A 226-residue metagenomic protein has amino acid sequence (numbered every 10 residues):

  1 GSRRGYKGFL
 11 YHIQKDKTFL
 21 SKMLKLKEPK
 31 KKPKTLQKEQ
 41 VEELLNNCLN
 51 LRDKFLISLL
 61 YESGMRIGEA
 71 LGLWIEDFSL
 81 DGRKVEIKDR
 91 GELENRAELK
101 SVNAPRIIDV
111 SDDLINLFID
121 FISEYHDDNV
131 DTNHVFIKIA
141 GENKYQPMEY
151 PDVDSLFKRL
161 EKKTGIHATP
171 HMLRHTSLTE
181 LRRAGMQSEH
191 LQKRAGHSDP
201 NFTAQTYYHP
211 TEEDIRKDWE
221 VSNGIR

Functional and structural regions predicted by a protein language model:
G1-E42, G141-K144: Flexible interdomain linker/hinge and immediately adjacent N-terminus of the catalytic tyrosine-recombinase domain
K34, K38-I67, L71: Basic, Lys/Arg- and aromatic-enriched nucleic-acid-binding interface segment
L59-L60, E180-L181, R194: Short alpha-helical segment immediately N-terminal to, or the first helix within, an HTH/HTH-like DNA-binding domain
G72-N116: Conserved tyrosine-mediated DNA breakage-rejoining catalytic core shared by Y-recombinases
F78-L80, I166-H167, M186-T206: Short, polar N-cap/turn motifs at the start of nucleic acid-interacting alpha helices
S111-G165: Active-site/catalytic core of tyrosine-dependent DNA strand-transfer enzymes
Y150, I166-G185: Short basic/aromatic active-site micro-motif
Q205, H209-R226: DNA/chromatin major-groove-contacting recognition/catalytic segments
